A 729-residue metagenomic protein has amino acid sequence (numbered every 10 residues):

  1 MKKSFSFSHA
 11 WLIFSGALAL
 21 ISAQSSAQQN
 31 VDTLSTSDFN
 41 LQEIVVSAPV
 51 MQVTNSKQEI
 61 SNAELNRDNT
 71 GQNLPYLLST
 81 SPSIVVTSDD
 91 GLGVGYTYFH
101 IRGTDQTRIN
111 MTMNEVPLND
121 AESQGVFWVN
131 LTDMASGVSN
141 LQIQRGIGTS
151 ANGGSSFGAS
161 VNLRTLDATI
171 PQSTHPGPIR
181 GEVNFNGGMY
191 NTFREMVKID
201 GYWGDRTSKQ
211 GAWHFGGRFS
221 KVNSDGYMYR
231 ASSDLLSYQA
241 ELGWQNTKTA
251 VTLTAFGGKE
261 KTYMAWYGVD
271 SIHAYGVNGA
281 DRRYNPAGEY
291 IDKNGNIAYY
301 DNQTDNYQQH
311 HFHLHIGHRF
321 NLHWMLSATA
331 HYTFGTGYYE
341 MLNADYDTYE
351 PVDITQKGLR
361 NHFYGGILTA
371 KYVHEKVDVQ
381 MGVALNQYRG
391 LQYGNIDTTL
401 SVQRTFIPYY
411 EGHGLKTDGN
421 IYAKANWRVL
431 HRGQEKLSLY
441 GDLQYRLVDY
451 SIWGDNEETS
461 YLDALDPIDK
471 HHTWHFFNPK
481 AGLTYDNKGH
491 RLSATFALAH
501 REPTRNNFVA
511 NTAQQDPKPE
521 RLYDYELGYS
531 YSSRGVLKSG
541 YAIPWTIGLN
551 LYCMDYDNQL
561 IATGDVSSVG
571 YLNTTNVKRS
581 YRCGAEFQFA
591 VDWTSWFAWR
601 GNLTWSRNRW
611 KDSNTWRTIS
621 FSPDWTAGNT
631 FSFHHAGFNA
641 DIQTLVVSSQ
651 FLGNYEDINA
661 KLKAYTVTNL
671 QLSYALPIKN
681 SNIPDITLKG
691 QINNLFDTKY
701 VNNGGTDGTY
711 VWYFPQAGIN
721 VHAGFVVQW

Functional and structural regions predicted by a protein language model:
D38-G71, Y98: N-terminal periplasmic "start-of-domain" segments of outer-membrane beta-barrel proteins
P75-P117, S139: Extracytoplasmic beta-strand/coil segments of soluble accessory domains associated with Gram-negative outer-membrane
P117-R145: Short acidic/polar hinge/loop motifs at secondary-structure boundaries that mediate gating or recognition
S150, A159-G204, F219, N223-M228 (+2 more regions): Short strand-turn segments of transmembrane beta-barrel domains in outer membranes, especially the first one or two
G187-N223, M228-A265, T304-W324, N426-H431: Transmembrane beta-barrel wall of Gram-negative outer-membrane proteins
R319, M325-H331, G337-Y338, D486 (+3 more regions): Membrane-embedded beta-barrel scaffold of Gram-negative outer-membrane proteins
A542-D555, T574-Y655, V726: Gram-negative outer-membrane beta-barrel transporters
Y552, W599, V646-L652, Y674-W729: C-terminal beta-signal and adjacent terminal beta-strands/loops of Gram-negative outer-membrane beta-barrel proteins
